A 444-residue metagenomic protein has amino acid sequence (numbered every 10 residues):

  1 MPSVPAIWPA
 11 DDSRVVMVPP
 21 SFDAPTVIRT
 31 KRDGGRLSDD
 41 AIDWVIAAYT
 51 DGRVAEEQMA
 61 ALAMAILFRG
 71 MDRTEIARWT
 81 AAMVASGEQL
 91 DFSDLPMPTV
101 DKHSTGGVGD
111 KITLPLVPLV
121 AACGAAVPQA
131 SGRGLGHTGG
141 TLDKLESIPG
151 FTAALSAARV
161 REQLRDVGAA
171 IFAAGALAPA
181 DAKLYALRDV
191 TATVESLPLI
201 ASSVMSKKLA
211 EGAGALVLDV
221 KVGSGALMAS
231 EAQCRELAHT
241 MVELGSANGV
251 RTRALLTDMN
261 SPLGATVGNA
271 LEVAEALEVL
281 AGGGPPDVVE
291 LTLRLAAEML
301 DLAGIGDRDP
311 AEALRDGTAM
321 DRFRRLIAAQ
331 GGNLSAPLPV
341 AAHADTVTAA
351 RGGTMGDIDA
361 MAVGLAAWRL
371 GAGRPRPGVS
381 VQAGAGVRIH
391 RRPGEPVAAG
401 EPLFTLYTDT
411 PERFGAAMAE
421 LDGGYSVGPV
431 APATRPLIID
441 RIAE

Functional and structural regions predicted by a protein language model:
V4, W8, R14-G109, A122 (+3 more regions): Acidic, glycine/proline-rich low-complexity segments that act as flexible tails and inter-domain linkers
F22, T26, K31, R36-D39 (+4 more regions): Well-ordered secondary-structure scaffolds
A63-I66, K144, D181-V190, D219-M228 (+1 more regions): Active-site-proximal beta-alpha loop/turn segments in soluble metabolic enzymes
F68-R69, P115-P128, K207-G212, A247-N248 (+1 more regions): Alpha-helix C-terminal capping segments
P98-A121, A125-T138: Glycine/serine-rich anion-binding loops at beta->alpha junctions that coordinate negatively charged ligand groups
A130, L164, F172-A174, D219-G223 (+1 more regions): Short beta-strand segments
K144-A170, H239-G245, G249: A glycine-rich helix N-cap at a beta->alpha junction
R165-A213: Phosphate/diphosphate-binding glycine-rich loops and adjacent basic-rich segments that engage nucleotide
